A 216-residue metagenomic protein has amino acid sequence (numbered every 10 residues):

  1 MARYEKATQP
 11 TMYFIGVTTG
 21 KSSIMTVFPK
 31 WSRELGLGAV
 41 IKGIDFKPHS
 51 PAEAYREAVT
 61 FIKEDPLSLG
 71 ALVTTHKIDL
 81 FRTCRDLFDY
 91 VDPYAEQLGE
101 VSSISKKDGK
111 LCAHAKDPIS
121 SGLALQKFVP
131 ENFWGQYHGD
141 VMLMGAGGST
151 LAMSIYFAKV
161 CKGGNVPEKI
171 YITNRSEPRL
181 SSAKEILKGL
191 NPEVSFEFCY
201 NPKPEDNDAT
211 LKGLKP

Functional and structural regions predicted by a protein language model:
A2-F133: Phosphate/diphosphate ligand-binding glycine-rich loop within oxidoreductases
T11, V40, D140, E168-K169: Residues at the starts of beta-strands that form the adenosine-phosphate
G16-T18, C112-P118, L125, V129-G163 (+1 more regions): Glycine-rich adenosine-cofactor-binding loop
S23-E34, A152-M153, R179-I186: Short, solvent-exposed amphipathic alpha-helices that sit in or adjacent to ligand/effector-binding or catalytic
F28, C84-Y90, S182-V194: Short, aromatic/basic amphipathic alpha-helical patches
E34-D45, K169-I170, E193-C199: Short beta-strand elements in bilobed, periplasmic/extracellular small-molecule ligand-binding domains
K162-L190, N201-K203: NAD(P)-binding Rossmann-fold cofactor-contacting core
N191-P216: Rossmann-like adenosine-cofactor binding region
